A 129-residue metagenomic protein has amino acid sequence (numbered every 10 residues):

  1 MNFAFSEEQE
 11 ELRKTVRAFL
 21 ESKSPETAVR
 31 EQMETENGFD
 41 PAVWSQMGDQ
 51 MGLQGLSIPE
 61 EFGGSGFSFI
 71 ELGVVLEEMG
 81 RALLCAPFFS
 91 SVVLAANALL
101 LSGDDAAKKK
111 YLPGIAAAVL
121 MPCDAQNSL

Functional and structural regions predicted by a protein language model:
M1-E8: Intrinsic disorder at enzyme termini
E8-Q9, E34: Alpha-helical interaction segments
E11, T15-F19: A non-catalytic, amphipathic alpha-helix used as a structural packing/dimerization or gating element in enzyme scaffolds
E21-L129: Glycine-rich flavin
